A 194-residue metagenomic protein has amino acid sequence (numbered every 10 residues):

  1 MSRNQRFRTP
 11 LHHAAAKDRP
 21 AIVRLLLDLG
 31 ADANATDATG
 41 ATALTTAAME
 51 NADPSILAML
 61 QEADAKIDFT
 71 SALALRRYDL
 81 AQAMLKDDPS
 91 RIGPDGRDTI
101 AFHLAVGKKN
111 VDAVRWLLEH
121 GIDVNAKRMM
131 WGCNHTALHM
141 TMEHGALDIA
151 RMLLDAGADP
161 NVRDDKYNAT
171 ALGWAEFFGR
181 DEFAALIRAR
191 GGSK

Functional and structural regions predicted by a protein language model:
M1-P10, T36-T45, K66-S71, I92-L104 (+2 more regions): Ankyrin-repeat boundary/"N-cap" motif
M1-T36: Ordered, small/hydrophobic-rich secondary-structure cores
H13-R19, T46-A52, S71-R77, L104-N110 (+2 more regions): Ankyrin repeat A-helix N-terminal signature
P20, A33-N34, G132-W174: Ankyrin-repeat and related helical/solenoid repeat scaffolds used for protein-protein interactions
P20, A38, K66, V111 (+5 more regions): Mature, folded catalytic cores of secreted/periplasmic enzymes
R24-D32, A58-A65, L85-R91, R115-D123 (+2 more regions): Ankyrin repeat domain, specifically the short helix-to-loop turn at the C-terminus of the second helix of each repeat
D37-L57, Q61-A63: Long, contiguous interaction/recruitment modules in multidomain scaffold/adaptor proteins
D53-R91, G96, E176-K194: Ankyrin-repeat-protein effector appendages
